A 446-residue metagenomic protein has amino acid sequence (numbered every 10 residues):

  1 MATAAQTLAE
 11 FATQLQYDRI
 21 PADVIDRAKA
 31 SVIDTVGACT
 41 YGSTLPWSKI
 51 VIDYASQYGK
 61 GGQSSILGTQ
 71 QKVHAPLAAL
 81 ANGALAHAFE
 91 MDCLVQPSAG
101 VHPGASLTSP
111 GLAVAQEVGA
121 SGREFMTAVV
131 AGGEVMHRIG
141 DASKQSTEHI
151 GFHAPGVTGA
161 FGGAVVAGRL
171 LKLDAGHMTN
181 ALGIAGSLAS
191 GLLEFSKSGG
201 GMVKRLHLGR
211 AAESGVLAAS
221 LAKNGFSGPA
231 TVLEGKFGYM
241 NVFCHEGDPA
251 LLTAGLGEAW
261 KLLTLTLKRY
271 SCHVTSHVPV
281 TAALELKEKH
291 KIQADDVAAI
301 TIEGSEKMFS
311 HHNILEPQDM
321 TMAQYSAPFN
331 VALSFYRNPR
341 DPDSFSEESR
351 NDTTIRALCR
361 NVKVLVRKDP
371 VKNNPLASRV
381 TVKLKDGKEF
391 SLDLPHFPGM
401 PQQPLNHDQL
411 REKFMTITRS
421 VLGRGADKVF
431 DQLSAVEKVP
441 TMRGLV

Functional and structural regions predicted by a protein language model:
M1-P103, S196, G200-E213, S220-V446: Terminal-appendage/accessory-domain detector
A4, L8, R27, I50 (+3 more regions): Extended, well-ordered alpha-helical scaffold segments
K60-G62, V135-S143, L188-F195, F309-H311: Secretory-pathway/luminal and periplasmic proteins that interact with or process carbohydrate-rich
A86-D141: Hydrophobic alpha-helical hairpins/lids featuring a short glycine-rich hinge
G104-L112, G159-V166, A212-L217, V278: Well-ordered alpha-helical segments within folded domains of soluble proteins
V118-E124, D141-G151, A164-A181, A185 (+2 more regions): Active-site cavity-forming subdomains of large catalytic enzyme subunits
A154-P155, G159, A181: Active-site histidine-anchored catalytic micro-motif
G183-A189, G304-E306: Acidic helix/loop microenvironments that form the catalytic cleft of cell-wall polysaccharide enzymes
